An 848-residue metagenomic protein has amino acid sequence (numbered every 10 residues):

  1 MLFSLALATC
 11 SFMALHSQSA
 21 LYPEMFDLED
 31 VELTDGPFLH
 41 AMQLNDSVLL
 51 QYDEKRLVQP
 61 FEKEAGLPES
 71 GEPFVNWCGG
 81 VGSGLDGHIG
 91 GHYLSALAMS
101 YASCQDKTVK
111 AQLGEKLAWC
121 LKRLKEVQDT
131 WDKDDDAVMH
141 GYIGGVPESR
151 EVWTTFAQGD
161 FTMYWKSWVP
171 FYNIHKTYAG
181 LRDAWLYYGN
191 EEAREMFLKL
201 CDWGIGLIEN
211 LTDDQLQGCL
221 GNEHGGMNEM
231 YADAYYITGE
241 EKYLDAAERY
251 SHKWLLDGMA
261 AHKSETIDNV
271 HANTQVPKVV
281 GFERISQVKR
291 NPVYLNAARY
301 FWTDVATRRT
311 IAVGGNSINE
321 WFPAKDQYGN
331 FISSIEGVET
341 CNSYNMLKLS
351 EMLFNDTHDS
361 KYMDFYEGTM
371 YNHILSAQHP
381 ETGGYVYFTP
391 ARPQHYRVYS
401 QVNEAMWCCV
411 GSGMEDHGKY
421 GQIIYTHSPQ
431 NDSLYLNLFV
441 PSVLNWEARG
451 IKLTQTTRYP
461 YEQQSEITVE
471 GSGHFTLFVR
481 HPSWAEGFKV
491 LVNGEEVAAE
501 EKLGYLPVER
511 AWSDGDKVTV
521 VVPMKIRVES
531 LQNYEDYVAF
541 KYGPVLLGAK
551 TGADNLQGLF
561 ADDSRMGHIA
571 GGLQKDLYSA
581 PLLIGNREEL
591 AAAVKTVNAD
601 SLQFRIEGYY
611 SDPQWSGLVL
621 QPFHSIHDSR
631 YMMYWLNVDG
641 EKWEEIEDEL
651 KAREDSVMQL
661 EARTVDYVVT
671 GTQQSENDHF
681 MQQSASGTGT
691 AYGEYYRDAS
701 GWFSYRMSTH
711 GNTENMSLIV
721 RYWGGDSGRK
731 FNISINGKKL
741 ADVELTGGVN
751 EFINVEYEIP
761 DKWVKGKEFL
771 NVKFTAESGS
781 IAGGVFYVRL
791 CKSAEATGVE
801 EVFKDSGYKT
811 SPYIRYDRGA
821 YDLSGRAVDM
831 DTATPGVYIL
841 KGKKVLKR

Functional and structural regions predicted by a protein language model:
M1-S19: Bacterial Sec-dependent N-terminal signal peptides
Q18-K107, A111, E115, E151-Y187 (+9 more regions): Aromatic (Trp/Tyr) and acidic
V152, N598-D600, Y610-E795: Extracytoplasmic
A298, M363-N372, A377, E381-T468 (+3 more regions): C-terminal beta-rich recognition modules with glycine/proline-rich loops and embedded aromatic residues
S472-H474, H481-E486, T713, G725-G728 (+1 more regions): Short proline/glycine-enriched turn/loop motifs at strand-loop junctions of beta-rich domains
A485-E509, V528-N533, K739-N750: Solvent-exposed beta-strand/loop surfaces of large extracellular or lumenal domains
S793-S824: Residue-level detector of functionally pivotal "anchor" positions at catalytic/ligand-binding pockets or at interdomain
V837-R848: C-terminal tail/sorting-segment detector
